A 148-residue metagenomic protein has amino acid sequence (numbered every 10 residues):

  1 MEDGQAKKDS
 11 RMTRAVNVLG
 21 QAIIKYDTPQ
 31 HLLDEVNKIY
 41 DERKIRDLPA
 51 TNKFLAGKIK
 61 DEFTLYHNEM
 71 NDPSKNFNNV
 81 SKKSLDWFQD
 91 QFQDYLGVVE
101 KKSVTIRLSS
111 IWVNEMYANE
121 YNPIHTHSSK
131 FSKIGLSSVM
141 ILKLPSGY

Functional and structural regions predicted by a protein language model:
E2-K101, N119-N122: Non-heme Fe(II)/2-oxoglutarate
V16-V18, T105, M116, K130: A generic structural signal for short, solvent-exposed coil/turn residues that cap or connect secondary-structure
V18-A22, R107-S109, I134-L136: Residues at beta-strand starts and edge strands
V99-I111: A short coil-to-beta-strand element that immediately follows conserved catalytic motifs
W112-Y148: Catalytic core of non-heme Fe(II) oxygenases with the double-stranded beta-helix
